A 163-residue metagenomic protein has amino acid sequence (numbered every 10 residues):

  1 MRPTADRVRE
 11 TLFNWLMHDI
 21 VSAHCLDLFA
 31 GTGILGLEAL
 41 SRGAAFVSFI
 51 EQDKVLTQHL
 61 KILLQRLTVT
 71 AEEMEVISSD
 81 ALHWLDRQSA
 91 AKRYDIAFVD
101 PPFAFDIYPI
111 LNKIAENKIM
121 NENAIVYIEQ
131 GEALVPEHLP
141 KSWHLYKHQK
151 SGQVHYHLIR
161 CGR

Functional and structural regions predicted by a protein language model:
M1-R163: Class I S-adenosyl-L-methionine-dependent methyltransferase catalytic core
